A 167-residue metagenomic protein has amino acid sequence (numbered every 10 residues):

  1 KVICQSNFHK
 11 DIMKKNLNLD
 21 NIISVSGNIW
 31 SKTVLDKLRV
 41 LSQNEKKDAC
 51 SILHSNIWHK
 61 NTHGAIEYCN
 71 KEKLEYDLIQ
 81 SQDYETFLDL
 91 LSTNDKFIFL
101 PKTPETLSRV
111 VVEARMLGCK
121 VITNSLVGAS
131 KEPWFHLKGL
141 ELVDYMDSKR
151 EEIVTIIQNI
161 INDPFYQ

Functional and structural regions predicted by a protein language model:
K1, D20, K47, T93-K96 (+1 more regions): Short, well-ordered alpha-helix to beta-strand connector turns
K1-N21: A short, active-site helix/loop in glycosyltransferases that binds the activated sugar's phosphate group
Q5, I52-S55, F99-L100: Short hydrophobic segments within beta-strands
S6-D11, Q82-Y84, S125-G128: Short, polar loop motifs at secondary-structure junctions
K15, S24-F87: Conserved catalytic-core segment of nucleotide-activated headgroup transferases in glycan assembly
Y68, L90, E113: Hydrophobic/aromatic ligand-binding patch that stacks against planar heteroaromatic rings of cofactors or nucleotides
Y84-N94, M116: Short acidic alpha-helix that forms the nucleotide-activated donor recognition element in Leloir-type transferases
I98-Q167: Catalytic binding pocket for nucleotide-activated donors in carbohydrate/polymer assembly enzymes
